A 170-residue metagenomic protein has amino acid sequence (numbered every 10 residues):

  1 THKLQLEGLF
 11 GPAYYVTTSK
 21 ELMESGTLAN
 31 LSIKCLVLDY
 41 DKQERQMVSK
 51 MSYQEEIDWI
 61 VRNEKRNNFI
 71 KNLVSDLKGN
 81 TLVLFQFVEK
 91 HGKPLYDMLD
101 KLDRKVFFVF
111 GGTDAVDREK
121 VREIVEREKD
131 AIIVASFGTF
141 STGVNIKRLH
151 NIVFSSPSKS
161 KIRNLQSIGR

Functional and structural regions predicted by a protein language model:
T1-K34: Post-DEXD/H (motif II) to motif III coupling segment of the RecA-like Helicase ATP-binding lobe
G11, S75-N80, D100-K105, K129-D130 (+1 more regions): Short glycine/proline-enriched coil/turn segments at helix->beta-strand junctions
A13, T81, I133, I152-V153: Short, well-ordered beta-strand core segments
T27-A29, S75-D76, E123-K129, V144-I146: Conserved catalytic network of the ASCE P-loop NTPase/AAA+ motor domain
A29-S49: Conserved P-loop NTPase
R45-Q86, K90-K101: Conserved interdomain hinge at the start of the Helicase C-terminal
L82, H91-P94, R104-S141: Conserved helicase ATPase core of P-loop NTP-dependent helicases/translocases
K159-R170: Conserved SF2 helicase motif VI
